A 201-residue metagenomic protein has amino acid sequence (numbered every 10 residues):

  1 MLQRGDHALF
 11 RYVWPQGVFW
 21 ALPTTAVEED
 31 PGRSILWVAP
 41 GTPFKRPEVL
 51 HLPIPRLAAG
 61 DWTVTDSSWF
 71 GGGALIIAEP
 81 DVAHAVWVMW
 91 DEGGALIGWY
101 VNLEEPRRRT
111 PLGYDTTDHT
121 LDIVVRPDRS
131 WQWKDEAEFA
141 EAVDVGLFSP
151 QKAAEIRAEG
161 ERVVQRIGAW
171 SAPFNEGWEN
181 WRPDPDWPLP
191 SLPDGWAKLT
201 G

Functional and structural regions predicted by a protein language model:
M1-G71: Charge-rich, low-complexity N-terminal segments
F19-P23, G71, V82-A85, T116-T120: Short, surface-exposed coil-to-beta transition loops
E29-G32, E92-G93, R126-D128: Short acidic-glycine loop/turn motifs at beta-strand connectors
K45-H51, P111-L112, A142-G146: A short, polar/proline- and glycine-enriched secondary-structure boundary/capping micro-motif
T65-P106: Phosphate/ribose-recognition catalytic cores of enzymes acting on nucleotide-derived substrates
R107-I123: Short acidic, Pro/Gly- and aromatic-enriched capping/linker segments at domain boundaries
H119-R166: A hydrophobic, small-residue-rich beta->alpha segment in the mid-to-C-terminal subdomain of diverse proteins
A158-G201: Cysteine/selenocysteine-centered motifs that mediate thiol-based redox chemistry or coordinate metal-sulfur cofactors
